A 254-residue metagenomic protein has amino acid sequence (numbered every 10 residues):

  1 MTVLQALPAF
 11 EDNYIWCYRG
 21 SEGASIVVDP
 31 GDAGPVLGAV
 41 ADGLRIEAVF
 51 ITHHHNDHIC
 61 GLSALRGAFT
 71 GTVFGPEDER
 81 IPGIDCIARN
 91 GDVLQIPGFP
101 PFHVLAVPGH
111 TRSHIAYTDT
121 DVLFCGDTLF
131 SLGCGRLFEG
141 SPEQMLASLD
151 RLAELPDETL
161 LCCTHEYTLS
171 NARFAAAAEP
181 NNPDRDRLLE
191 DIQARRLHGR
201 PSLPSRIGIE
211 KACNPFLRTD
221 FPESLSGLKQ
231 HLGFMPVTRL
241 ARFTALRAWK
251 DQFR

Functional and structural regions predicted by a protein language model:
M1-L44, I115-F130: Conserved beta-strand hairpin/beta-sheet module of binuclear metal-dependent hydrolase folds, prominently
F10-E11, A24-S25, D32-L105, R187: Active-site HxH/HxHxD metal-binding segment of metal-dependent hydrolases
C17-R19, V93-T118, L123, E154: Core dinuclear metal-dependent hydrolase active-site scaffold
Y18, D29, H53, L65 (+6 more regions): Divalent metal-coordination and catalytic microenvironments
P30-D32, H54, D78-E79, H110-T111 (+4 more regions): Active-site metal-binding loops of divalent metal-dependent hydrolases
G133-T159: Active-site-adjacent loop/tail segments of enzyme domains
D150-L160, L169-R254: Accessory terminal helices/loops
